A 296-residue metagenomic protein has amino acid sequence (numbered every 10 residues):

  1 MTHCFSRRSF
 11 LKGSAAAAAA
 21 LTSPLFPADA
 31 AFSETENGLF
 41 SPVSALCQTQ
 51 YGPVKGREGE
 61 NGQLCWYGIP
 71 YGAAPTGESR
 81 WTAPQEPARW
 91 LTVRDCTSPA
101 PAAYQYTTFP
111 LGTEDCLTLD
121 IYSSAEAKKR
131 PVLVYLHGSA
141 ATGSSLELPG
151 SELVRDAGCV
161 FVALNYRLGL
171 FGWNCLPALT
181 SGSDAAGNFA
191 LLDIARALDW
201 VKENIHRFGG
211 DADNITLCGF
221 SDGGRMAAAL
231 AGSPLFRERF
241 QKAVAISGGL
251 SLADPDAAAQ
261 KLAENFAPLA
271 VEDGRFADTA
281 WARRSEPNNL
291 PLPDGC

Functional and structural regions predicted by a protein language model:
T2-H3, S9-A31: N-terminal export signals
L11, A15, G150-V154, A195-K202 (+2 more regions): Short, well-ordered alpha-helical packing segments
L21, A30-N188: Non-catalytic accessory segments of hydrolases
W90-T108, S183-R196, N214, R225-C296: Mature extracellular catalytic domain of secreted serine hydrolases with alpha/beta-hydrolase catalytic cores
Y122-K128, E203-D211, P234-R237, E286-L292: Surface-exposed acidic, glycine-flexible loop patches that form ligand/cofactor-binding and adhesion interfaces
A178-F189, W200-T216: Gly/Ser-rich "nucleophile elbow"/oxyanion-hole loop immediately N-terminal to the catalytic nucleophile in hydrolases
G219, G223: Gly/Ala-rich beta-loop-alpha elbow adjacent to hydrolase catalytic centers
